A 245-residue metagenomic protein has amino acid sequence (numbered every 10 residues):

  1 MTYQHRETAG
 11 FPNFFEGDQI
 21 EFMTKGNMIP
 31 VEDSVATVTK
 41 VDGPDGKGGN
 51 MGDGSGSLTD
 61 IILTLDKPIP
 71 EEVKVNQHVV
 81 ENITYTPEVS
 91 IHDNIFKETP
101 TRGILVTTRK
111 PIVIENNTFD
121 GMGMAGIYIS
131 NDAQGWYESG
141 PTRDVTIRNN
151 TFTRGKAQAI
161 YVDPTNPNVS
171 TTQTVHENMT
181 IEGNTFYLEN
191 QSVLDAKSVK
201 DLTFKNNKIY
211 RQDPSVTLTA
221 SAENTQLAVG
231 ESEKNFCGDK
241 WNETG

Functional and structural regions predicted by a protein language model:
M1-G245: Extracellular parallel beta-helix/beta-solenoid repeat domains
